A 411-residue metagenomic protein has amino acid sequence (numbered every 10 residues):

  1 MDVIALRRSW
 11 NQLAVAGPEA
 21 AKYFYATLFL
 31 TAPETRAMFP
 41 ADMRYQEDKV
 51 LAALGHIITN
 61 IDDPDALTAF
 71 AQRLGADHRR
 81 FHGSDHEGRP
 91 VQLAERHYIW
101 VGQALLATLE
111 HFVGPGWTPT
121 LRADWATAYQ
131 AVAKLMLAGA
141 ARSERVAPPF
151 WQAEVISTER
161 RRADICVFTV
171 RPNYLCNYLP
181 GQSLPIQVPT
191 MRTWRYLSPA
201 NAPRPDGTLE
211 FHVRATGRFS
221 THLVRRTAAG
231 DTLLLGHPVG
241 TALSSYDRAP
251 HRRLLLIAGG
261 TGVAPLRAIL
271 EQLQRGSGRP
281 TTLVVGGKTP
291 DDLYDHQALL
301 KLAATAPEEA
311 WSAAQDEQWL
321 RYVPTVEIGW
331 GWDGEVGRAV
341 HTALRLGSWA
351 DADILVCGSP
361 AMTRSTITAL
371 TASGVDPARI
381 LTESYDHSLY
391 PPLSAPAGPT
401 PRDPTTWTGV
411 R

Functional and structural regions predicted by a protein language model:
M1-F150: Globin-like tetrapyrrole-binding proteins
V146-P238, G286-T289, T325-G329: Ferredoxin-reductase
G181, G262, S359: Short, conserved phosphate/pyrophosphate- and ester-handling motifs at nucleotide-, phospho-/glycolipid
H222, P265-A268, S365-T366: Phosphate- and divalent-cation-binding pockets in alpha/beta enzyme and binding domains that engage nucleotide-derived
H237-A249: A short, basic/flexible loop-to-alpha-helix module at the beginning of a structural domain
R253-L255, L355: Conserved beta-strand elements of the Class I
I257-R275: Phosphate-binding glycine-rich loops and their immediate beta-loop-alpha structural context
T281-R411: Reductase modules of NAD(P)H-dependent flavoproteins
